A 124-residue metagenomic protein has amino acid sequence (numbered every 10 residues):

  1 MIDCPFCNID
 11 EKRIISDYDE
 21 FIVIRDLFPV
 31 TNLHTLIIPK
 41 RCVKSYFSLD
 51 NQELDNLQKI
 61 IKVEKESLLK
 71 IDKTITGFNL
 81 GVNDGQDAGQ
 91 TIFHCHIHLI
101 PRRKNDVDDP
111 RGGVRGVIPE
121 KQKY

Functional and structural regions predicted by a protein language model:
M1-Y124: HIT superfamily nucleotide-processing domains
